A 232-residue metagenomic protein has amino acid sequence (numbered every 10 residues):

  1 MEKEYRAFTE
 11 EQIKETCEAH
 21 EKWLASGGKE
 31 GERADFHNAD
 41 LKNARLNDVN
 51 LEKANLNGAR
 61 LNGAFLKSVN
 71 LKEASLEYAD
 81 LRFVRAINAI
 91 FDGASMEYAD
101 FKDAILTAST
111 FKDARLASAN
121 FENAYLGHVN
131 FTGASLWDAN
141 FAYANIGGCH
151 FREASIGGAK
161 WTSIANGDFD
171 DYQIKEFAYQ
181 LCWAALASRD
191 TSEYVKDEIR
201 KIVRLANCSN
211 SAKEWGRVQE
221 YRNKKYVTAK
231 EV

Functional and structural regions predicted by a protein language model:
E2-E18, K22-V195: Tandem repeat scaffolds
A165-E231: C-terminal segments of enzyme domains that contribute to small-molecule binding surfaces
